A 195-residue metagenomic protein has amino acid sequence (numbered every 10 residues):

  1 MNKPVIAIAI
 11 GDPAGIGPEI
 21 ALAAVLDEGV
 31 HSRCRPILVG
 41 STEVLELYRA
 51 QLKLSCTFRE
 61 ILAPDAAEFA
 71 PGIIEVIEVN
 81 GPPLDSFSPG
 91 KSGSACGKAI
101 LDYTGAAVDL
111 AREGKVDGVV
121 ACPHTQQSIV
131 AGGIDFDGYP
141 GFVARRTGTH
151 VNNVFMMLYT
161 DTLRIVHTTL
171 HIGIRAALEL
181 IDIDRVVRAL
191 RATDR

Functional and structural regions predicted by a protein language model:
M1-Y139, L180-R195: Contiguous, glycine/small-aliphatic-enriched amphipathic segments in soluble metabolic enzymes
D27, P64, A144, V154-M157: A generic local secondary-structure boundary/capping motif
L52-K53, T147, N153, I172: A broad structural signal for alpha-helix termini and local helix breaks/kinks
V79-L84, N152-F155, Y159-I165: Flexible glycine-/small-residue-enriched beta->alpha junction loops that bind anionic phosphate/pyrophosphate groups
V130-F155: Glycine/threonine-rich beta-strand-loop-alpha-helix active-site module that forms ligand/phosphate-binding
L158-R188: Ligand-binding beta-strand-loop-alpha-helix segment within the catalytic cores of soluble metabolic enzymes
